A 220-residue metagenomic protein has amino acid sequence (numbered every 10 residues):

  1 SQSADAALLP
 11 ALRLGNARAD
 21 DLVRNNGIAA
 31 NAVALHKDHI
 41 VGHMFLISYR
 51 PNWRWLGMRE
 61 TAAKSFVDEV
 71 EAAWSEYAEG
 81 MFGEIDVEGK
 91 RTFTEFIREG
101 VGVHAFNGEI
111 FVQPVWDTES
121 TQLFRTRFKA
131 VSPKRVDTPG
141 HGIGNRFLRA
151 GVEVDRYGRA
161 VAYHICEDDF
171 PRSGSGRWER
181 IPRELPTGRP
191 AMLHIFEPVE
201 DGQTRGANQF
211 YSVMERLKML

Functional and structural regions predicted by a protein language model:
S1-H43, I47, F93-E95, V101-L220: Structured, contiguous alpha/beta core segments that scaffold functional sites
G27-E76: Short, amphipathic alpha-helical segments
P51, W55, R59-T61, G80-G83 (+3 more regions): A generic structural signal for solvent-exposed, polar alpha-helical segments
L56-T126: Charged, compositionally biased non-catalytic regions
